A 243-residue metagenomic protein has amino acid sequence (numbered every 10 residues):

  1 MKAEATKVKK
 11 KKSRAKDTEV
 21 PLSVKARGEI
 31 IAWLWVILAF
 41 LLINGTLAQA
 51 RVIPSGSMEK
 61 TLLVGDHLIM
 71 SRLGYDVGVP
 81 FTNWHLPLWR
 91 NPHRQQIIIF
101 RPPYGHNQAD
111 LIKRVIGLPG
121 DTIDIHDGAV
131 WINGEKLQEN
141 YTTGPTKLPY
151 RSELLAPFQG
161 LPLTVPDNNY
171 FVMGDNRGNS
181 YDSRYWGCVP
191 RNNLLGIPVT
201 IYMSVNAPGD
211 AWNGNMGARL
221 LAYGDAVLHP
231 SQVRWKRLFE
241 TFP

Functional and structural regions predicted by a protein language model:
K2-I30, T46-V52, S57-P243: Soluble "head" domains of membrane/secretory-pathway proteins
I31-T46: Hydrophobic membrane-insertion alpha-helices, especially the h-region of bacterial N-terminal signal peptides
